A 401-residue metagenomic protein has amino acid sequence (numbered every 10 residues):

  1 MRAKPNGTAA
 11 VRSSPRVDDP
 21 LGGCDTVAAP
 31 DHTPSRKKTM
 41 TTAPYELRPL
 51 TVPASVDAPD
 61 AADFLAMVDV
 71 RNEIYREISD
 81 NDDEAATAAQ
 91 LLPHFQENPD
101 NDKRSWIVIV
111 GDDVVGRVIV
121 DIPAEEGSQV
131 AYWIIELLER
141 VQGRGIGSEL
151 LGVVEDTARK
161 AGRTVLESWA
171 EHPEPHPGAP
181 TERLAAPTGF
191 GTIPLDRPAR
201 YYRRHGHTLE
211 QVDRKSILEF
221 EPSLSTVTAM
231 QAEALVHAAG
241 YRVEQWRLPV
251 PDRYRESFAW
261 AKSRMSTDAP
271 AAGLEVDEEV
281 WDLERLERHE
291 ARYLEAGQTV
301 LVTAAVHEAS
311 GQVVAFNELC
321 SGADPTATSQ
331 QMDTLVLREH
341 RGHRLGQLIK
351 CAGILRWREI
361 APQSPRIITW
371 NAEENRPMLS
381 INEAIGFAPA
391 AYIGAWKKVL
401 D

Functional and structural regions predicted by a protein language model:
M1-A62, D401: Actinobacteria-biased recognition of intrinsically disordered, low-complexity terminal regions
D25, P30-V52, G152-R253, I393-K397: Acyl-donor-binding surface of acyltransferase catalytic domains
K37-N101, H237-E284: Short amphipathic alpha-helix that is part of the acyltransferase structural core
Y75-S105, V110, G116-G127, S266-T328 (+1 more regions): A conserved beta-strand-loop-helix scaffold within acyl/acetyltransferase catalytic domains
P123-W133, Q142, A161-L166, G322-M332 (+2 more regions): A conserved beta-turn-beta hairpin within the catalytic core of GNAT-like acetyltransferases that forms part
I134-Q142, H172, V306, D333-G342: A short, internal acetyl-CoA/4′-phosphopantetheine-binding micro-motif in the GNAT/acyltransferase core
G143-R159, V336, G342-L355: Conserved acetyl-CoA-binding loop-helix of GNAT-fold acetyltransferases
I349, R376-Y392: Conserved N-terminal glycine/acidic-rich loop preference
